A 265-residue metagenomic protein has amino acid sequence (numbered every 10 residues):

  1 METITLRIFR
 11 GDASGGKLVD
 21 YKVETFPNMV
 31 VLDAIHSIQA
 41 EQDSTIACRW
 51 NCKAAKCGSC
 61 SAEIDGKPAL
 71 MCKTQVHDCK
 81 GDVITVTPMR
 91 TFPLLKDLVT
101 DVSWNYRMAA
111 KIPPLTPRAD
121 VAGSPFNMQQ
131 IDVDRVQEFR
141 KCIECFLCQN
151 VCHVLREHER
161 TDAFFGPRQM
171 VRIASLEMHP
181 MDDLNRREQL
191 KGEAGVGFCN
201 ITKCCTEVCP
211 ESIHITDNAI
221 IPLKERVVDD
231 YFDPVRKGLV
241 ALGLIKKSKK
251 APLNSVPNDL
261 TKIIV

Functional and structural regions predicted by a protein language model:
M1-L6: Short structural boundary motif marking the start of a folded domain
I8-S14: Short polar catalytic/cofactor-binding loops
L18-V30: Short, contiguous acidic and Ser/Thr-rich linear segments
M29-E41, T87-V265: Ferredoxin-type iron-sulfur electron-transfer modules in oxidoreductases and energy-metabolism complexes
D43-R49: Active-site phosphate-binding and catalytic loops of NTP-dependent enzymes
C52-C60: Short, structured protein-protein interaction patches enriched in aromatics and acidic/basic residues, typified by
E63-K67: Short strand-turn-strand beta-turns centered on an Asx-Gly dipeptide
P68-K80: Structured interaction patches on ligand/partner-binding surfaces of diverse proteins
